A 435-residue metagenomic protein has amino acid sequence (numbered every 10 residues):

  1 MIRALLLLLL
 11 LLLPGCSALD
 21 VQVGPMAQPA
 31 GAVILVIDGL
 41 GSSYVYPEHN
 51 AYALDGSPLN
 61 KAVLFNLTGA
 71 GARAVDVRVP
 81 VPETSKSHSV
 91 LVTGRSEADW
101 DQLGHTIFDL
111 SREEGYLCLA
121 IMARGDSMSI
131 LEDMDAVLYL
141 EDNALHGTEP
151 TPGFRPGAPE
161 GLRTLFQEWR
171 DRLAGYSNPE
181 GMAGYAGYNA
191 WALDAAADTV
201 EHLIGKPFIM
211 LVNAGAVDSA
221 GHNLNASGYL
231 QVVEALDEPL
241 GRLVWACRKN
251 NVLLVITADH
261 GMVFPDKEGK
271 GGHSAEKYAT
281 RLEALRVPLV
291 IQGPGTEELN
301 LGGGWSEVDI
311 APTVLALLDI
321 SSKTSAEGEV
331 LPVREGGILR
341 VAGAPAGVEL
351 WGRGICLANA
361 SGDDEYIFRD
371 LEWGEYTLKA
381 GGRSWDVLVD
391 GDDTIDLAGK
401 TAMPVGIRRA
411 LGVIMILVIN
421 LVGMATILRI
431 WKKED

Functional and structural regions predicted by a protein language model:
I34, S42, P58-V63, V232-A275 (+1 more regions): Metal-dependent active-site segment of extracytoplasmic phospho-/sulfohydrolases and closely related
S42-G205: Active-site-proximal alpha/beta segments of enzymes that process anionic O-linked groups
K86-V92, E276-I320: Substrate-binding rim/cap in mid-to-C-terminal beta-strand-loop elements of soluble/periplasmic
E180, D194-R242: Active-site His/acidic residue clusters
A258-G295, M403, I407: Histidine-centered active-site microenvironments of extracellular/periplasmic hydrolases and transferases
G337-A344: A short, amphipathic beta-strand motif
G362-T377: Short Pro-Gly-centered beta-turn/loop motif in secreted/extracellular proteins
G382-M403: Structured interaction patches on ligand/partner-binding surfaces of diverse proteins
